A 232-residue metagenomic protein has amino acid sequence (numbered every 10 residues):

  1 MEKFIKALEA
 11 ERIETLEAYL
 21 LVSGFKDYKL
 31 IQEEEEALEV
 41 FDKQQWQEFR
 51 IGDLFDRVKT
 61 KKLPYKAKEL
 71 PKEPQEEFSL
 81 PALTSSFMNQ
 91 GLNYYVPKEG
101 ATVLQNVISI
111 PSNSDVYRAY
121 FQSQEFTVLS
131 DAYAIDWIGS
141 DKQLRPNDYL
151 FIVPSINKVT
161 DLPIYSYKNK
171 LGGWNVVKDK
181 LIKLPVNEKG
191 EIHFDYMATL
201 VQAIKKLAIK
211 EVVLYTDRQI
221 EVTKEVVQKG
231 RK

Functional and structural regions predicted by a protein language model:
E2-N89, E188-K232: Non-catalytic DNA-recognition/assembly elements of restriction-modification systems
D27, E33-E36, E125, L129 (+3 more regions): Amphipathic alpha-helical interaction segments
Q47, G52-L181: DNA target-recognition domains and sequence-specific DNA-contacting regions of bacterial/archaeal
